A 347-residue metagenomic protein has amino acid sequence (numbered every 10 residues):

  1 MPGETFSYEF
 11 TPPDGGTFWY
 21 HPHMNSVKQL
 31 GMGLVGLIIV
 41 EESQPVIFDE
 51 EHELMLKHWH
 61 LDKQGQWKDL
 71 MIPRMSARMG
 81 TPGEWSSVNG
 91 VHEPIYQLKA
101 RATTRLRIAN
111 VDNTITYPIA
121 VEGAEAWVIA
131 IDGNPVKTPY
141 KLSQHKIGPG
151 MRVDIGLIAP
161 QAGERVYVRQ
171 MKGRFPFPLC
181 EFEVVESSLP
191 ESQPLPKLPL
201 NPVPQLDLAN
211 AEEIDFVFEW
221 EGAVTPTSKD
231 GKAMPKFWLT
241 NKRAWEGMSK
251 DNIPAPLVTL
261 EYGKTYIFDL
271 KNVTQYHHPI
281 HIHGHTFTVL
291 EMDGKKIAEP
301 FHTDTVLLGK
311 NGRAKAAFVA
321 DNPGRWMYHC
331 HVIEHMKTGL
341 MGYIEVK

Functional and structural regions predicted by a protein language model:
M1-D14, V88-P94, A126-Q161, A244-E261 (+2 more regions): Extracytoplasmic beta-sandwich strand-turn segments characteristic of Greek-key/jelly-roll folds
M1-G36, V40: Active-site-adjacent, His/Asp/Glu-enriched structural segments that form or flank metal-binding and acid/base networks
P22, I108, C330: Conserved S/T- and glycine-rich ATP-binding loop of Class I adenylate-forming
K28-D62, K137-H277, V319-R325, H329-K347: Extended terminal and domain-junction accessory segments
E50-N113, E221, T225-S249: Acidic-aromatic/histidine active-site loop/patch
A109-T114, K271-Q275: Short solvent-exposed strand-capping/beta-turn motif centered on an Asx-Ser/Thr pair
V111-V128, H281-F287: Short acidic, flexible loop segments centered on an aromatic residue
